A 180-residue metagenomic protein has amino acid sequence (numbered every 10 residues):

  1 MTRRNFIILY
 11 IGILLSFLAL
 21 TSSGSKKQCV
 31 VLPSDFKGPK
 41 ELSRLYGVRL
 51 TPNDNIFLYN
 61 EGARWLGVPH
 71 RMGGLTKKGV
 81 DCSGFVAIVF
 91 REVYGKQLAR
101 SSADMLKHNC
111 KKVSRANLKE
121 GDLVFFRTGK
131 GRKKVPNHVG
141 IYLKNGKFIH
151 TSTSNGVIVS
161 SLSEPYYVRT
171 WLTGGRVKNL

Functional and structural regions predicted by a protein language model:
T2, G24-L50, K112-V113, K133-L180: Aromatic- and glycine-rich peptidoglycan recognition patches
F6-I7: N-terminal export leaders
Y10-L18: Bacterial N-terminal signal peptides
P39-L75: Post-signal-peptide N-terminal segment of Sec-exported extracytoplasmic proteins
L45-Y46, V68-E120, K130, L172: Catalytic cysteine-centered active-site loop
N53, K77-D81, V157: Residues at secondary-structure transition points
D54, L58-V68, E92-K96, R169-L172 (+1 more regions): Gly/Pro-biased beta-strand-loop elements
